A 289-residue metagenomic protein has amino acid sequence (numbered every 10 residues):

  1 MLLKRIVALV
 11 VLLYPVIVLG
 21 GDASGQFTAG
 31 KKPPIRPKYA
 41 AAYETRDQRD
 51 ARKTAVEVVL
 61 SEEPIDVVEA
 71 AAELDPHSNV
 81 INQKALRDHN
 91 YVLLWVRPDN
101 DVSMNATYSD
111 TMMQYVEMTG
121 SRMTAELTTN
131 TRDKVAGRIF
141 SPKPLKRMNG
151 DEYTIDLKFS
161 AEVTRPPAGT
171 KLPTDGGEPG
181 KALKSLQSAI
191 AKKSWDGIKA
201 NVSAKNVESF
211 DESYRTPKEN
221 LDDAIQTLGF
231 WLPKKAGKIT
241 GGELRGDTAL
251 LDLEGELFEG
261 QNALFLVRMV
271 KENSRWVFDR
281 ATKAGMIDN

Functional and structural regions predicted by a protein language model:
G20-A23, F27-A29, R122, F140-L172: Edge beta-strand at a domain terminus
G20-R49: Extreme N-terminal export signal peptides that direct proteins to the secretory pathway
Q48-R132: Surface-exposed helix/loop patches within compact recognition domains
R122-T128, L157-A161, F265-V270: Hydrophobic/aromatic beta-strand elements that line small-molecule binding cavities or substrate pockets in beta-rich
V163-K192: Short, low-complexity N-terminal intrinsically disordered segments enriched in polar/charged residues
D196-T248: Short solvent-exposed beta->alpha transition segments
L228-N289: Exposed beta-sheet edge and beta->alpha loop/turn motif
